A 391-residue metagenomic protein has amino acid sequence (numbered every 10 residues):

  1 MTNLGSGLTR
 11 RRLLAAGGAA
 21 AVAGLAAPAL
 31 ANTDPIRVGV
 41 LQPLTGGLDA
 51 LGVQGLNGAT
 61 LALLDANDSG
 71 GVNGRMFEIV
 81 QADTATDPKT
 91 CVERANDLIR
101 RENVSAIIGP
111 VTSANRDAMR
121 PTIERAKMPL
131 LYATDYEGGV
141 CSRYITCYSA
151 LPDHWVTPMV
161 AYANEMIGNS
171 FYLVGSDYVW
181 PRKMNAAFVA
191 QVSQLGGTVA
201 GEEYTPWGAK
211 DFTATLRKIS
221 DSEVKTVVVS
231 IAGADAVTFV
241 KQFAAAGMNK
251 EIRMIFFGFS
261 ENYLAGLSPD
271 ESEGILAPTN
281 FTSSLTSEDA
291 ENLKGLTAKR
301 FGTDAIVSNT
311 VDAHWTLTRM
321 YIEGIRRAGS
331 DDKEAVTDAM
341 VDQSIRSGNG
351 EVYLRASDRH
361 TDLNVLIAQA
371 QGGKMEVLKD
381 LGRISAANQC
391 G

Functional and structural regions predicted by a protein language model:
T2-G5, T9-A15, A31-G391: Extracytosolic ligand-binding ectodomains
G17-A21: Sec-dependent signal peptide hydrophobic core
A26-P28: N-terminal signal peptide c-region/cleavage motif recognized by signal peptidases
